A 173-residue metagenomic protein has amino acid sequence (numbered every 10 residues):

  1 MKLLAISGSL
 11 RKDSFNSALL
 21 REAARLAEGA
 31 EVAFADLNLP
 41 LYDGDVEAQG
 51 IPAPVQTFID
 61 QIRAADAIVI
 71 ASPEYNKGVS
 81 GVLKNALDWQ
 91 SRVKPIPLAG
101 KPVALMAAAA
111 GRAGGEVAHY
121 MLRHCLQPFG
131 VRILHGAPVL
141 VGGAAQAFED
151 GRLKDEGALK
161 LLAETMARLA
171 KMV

Functional and structural regions predicted by a protein language model:
M1-V93, E149-K171: N-terminal beta1-alpha1-beta2 submodule of the flavodoxin-like/Rossmannoid cofactor-binding fold
G8-R11, P95, G111, V131: Amphipathic alpha-helical interaction elements
L20, A65, V93-M106, R132-L140 (+1 more regions): Short flexible/disordered coil segments
G44-E47, G111-G114, Q146: Acidic pyrophosphate-coordinating catalytic loop
D88-P95, H124-P128: Short, intrinsically disordered, mixed-charge
A99-G143, G157: Short, glycine-/small-residue-rich phosphate/pyrophosphate-handling segment
